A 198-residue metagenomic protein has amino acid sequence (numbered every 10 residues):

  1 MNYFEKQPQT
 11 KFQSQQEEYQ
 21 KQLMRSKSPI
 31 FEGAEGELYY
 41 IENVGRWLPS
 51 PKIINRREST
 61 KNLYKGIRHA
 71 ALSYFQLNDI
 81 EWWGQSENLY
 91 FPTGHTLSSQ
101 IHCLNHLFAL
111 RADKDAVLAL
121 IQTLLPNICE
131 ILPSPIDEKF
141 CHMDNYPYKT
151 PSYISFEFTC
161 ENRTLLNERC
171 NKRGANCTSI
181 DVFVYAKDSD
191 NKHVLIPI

Functional and structural regions predicted by a protein language model:
M1-P197: Charged, terminal alpha-helix-loop-beta segments that serve as non-catalytic nucleic-acid engagement and/or assembly
